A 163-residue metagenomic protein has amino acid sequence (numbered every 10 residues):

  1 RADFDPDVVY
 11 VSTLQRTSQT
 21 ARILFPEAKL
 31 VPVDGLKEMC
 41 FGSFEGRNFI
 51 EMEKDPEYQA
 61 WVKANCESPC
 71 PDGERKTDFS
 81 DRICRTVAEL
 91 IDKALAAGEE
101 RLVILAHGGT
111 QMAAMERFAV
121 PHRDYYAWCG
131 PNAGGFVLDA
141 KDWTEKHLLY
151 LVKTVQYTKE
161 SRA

Functional and structural regions predicted by a protein language model:
R1-D5, T86-A88, D92: ANL superfamily AMP-binding
R1-E57: Phosphate-coordination/substrate-recognition cap region in phosphate-metabolizing enzymes
D7, G98-G108: Generic beta-sheet signal
V11-S12, D81, L105-A106: Short beta-strand scaffold positions
L14, K76, S80-C84: Amphipathic, non-transmembrane alpha-helical scaffold segments
M39-I50, D92-E100, M115-A163: Acidic, low-complexity terminal tails and accessory targeting/binding regions of phosphate-metabolizing enzymes
Q59-D78: Short glycine/proline- and acidic residue-enriched helix-loop micro-motifs that form flexible lids or anion-recognition
T110-A114: Glycine-rich phosphate-binding loops at beta-strand->alpha-helix junctions
